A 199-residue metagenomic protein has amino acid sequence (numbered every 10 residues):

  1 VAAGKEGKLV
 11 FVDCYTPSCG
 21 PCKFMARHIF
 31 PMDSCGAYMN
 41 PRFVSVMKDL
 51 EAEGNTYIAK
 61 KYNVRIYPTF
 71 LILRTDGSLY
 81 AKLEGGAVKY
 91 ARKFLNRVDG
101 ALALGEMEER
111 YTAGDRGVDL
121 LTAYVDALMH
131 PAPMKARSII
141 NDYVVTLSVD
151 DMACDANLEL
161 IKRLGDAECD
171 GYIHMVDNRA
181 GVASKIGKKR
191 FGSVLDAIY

Functional and structural regions predicted by a protein language model:
V1-A2: N-terminal "domain-start" segment that seeds a small globular fold
E6-C19: Short active-site neighborhood of thiol/selenol oxidoreductases, capturing the structured segment around
G7, A26, M47, V98 (+1 more regions): Sec/Tat-exported extracytoplasmic proteins
C14-T16, M25-N55, V64-Y67, I72: Thiol-based oxidoreductase modules, predominantly thioredoxin-like and allied folds used for disulfide exchange
C22-A26, I58-A59, A81-E84: Short, solvent-exposed loop/turn and secondary-structure capping segments
N55-I58, N96: A broadly used, surface-exposed interaction patch
V64-E109: Non-catalytic, surface beta->alpha helical segment in thiol-disulfide oxidoreductase systems
A113-Y199: Oxidative protein folding and maturation machinery
